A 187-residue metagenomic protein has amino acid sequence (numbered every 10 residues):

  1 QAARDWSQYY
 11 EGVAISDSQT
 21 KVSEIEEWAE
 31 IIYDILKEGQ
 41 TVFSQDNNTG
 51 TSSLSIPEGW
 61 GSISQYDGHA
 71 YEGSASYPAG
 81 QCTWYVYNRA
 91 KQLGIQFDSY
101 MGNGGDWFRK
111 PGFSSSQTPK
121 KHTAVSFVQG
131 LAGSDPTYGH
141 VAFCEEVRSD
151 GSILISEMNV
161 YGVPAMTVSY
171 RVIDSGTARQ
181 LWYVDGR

Functional and structural regions predicted by a protein language model:
Q1-I63, R187: Non-catalytic cell-wall polysaccharide-engagement segments
Q8, N48-M158: Secreted/periplasmic proteins that engage bacterial cell-wall peptidoglycan
Y10-E11, D34, S44, D67 (+4 more regions): Compositionally biased, intrinsically disordered low-complexity regions enriched in proline and serine
I15-D17, S134-Y138, P164: Extracytoplasmic/secreted cell-surface and envelope-processing proteins
S16, D34, G50-S53, V147-R187: Aromatic- and glycine-rich peptidoglycan recognition patches
T20-S23, E27, G105-D106, K120 (+1 more regions): Generic alpha-helical secondary structure signal
S23, D46, N103, T167-Y170: Flexible domain-boundary/linker segments
